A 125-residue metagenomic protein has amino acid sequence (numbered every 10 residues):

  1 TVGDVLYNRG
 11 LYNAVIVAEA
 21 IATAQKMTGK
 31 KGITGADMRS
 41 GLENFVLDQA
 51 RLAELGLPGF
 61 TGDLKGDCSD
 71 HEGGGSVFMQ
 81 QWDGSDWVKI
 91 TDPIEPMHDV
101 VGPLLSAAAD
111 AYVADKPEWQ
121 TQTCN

Functional and structural regions predicted by a protein language model:
T1-Y7, A18-D92, P96: Segments of small-molecule ligand-sensing domains
G10: Residue-centric detector for conserved, function-critical "anchor" positions in compact interaction modules
A14: Glycine-rich, flexible loop motifs
G29, G56, D115-P117, C124: Short, flexible coil/linker elements and helix-boundary hinge sites characteristic of intrinsically disordered
D67-S69, Q122-N125: Sequence contexts marking disulfide-bonded cysteines in secreted/extracellular proteins
P93-Q122: Short, cationic low-complexity segments
